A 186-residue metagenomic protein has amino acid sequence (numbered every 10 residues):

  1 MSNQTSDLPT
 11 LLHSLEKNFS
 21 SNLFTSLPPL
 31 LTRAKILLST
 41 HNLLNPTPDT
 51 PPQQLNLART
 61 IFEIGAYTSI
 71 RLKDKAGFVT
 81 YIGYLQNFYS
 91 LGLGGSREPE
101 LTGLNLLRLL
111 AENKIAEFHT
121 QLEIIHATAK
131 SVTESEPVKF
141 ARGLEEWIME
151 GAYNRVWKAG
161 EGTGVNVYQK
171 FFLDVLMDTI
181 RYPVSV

Functional and structural regions predicted by a protein language model:
M1-Q4, S20, Q86-G95, E123-T133: Solenoid-like repeat scaffolds
M1-Y84, G143-L144, N154-G162, V167-V175: N-terminal alpha-helical interaction modules that lie
F19, I70, L110-A111, M149: Specific register positions within alpha-helical solenoid repeats of the TPR/Sel1-like families, i.e., one
L27, F78-F88, L101-N105, L109: Extended alpha-helical assembly domains of large eukaryotic scaffold proteins
P51-N56, G94-E98, E134: Structural motif
I61, P99-T102, L106, K139: The tetratricopeptide repeat
Y67, R97, N105-L110, K114: Charged, alpha-helical interface segments at or near domain boundaries
H119-V186: Hydrophobic, secondary-structure "cap" segments at the distal end of domains
